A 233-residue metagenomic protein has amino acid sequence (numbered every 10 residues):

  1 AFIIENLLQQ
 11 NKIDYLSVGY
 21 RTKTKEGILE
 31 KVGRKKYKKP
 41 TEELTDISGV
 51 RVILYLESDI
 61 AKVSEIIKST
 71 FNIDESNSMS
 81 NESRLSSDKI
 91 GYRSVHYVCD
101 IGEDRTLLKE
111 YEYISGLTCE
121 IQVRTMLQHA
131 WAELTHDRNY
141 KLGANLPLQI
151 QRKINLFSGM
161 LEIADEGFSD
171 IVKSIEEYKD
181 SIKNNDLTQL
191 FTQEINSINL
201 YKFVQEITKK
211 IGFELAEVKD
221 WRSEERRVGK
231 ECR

Functional and structural regions predicted by a protein language model:
A1-R34: Surface-exposed, low-hydrophobicity interaction/linker segments
K12, D46, L56-D59: Short, solvent-exposed loop/edge-beta patches enriched in aromatic
S17-R21, L44, R51-L54, V98: Short, conserved beta-strand segments within well-ordered enzyme catalytic domains that often line or immediately flank
Y37-T45: Short, flexible, solvent-exposed loop/turn segments with mixed acidic/basic and small polar residues
P40, L107-K109, E224: Short acidic, glycine/proline-enriched loop segments that cap or flank alpha-helices
I53-D170: Long beta-strand-rich cores associated with HINT superfamily self-processing modules
S115-R233: An acidic, glycine-/histidine-flanked metal-binding catalytic module
